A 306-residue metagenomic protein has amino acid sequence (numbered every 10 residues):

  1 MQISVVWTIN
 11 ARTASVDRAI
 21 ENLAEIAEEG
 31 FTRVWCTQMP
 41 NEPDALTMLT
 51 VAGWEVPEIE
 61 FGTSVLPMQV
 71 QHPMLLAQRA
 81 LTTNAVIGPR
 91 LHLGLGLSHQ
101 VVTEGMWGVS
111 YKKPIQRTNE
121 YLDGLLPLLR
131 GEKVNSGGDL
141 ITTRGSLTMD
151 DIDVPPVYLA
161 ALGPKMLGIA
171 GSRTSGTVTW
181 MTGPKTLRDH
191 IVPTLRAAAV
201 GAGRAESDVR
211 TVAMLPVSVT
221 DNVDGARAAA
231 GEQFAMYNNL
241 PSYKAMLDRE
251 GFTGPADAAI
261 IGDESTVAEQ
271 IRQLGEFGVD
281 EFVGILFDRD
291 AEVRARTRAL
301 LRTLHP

Functional and structural regions predicted by a protein language model:
M1-P306: Active-site-adjacent structural elements that line small-molecule/cofactor binding pockets in enzymes
